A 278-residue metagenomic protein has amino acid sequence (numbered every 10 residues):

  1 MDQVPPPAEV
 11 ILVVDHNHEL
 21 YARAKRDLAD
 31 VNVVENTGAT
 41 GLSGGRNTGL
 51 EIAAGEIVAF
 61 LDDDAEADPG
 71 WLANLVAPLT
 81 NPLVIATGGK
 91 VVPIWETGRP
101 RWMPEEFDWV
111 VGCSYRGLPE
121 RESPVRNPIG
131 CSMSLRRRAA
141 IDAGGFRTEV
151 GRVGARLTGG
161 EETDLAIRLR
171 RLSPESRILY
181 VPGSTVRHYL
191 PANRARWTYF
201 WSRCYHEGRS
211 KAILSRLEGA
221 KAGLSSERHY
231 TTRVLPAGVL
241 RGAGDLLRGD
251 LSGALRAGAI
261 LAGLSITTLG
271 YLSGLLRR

Functional and structural regions predicted by a protein language model:
M1-P7: Short, acidic, metal-binding catalytic loop of nucleotide-sugar glycosyltransferases
P6, V14-A22, G38, A65: A conserved acidic beta->alpha catalytic loop
N36-A53: Glycine-rich, basic loop-to-helix element that forms the pyrophosphate-binding segment of sugar-nucleotide handling
V58: Short aromatic/hydrophobic "clamp" motif used to bind/position activated sugar donors
G70-M103: Conserved donor NDP-sugar-binding/catalytic core segment of glycosyltransferases
G89, E106-R126: Short, flexible, basic/aromatic active-site loop/helix in glycosyltransferases
G130-L135, A139-A143, V150-S184: A short, conserved alpha-helix in the catalytic core of glycosyltransferases
R203-H206, G219-R278: Non-catalytic, C-terminal membrane-associated alpha-helical segments of glycosyltransferases
